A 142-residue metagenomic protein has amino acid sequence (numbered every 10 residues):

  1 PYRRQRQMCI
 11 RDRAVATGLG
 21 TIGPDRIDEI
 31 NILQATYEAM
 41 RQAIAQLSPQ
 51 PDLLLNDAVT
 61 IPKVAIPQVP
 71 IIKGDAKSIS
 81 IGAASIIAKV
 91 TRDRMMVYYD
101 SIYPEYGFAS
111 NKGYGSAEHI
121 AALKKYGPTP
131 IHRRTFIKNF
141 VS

Functional and structural regions predicted by a protein language model:
P1-I10: Single conserved hydrophobic/aromatic residue that forms the stacking wall/gate of nucleotide- or nucleobase-binding
A16-G18, D52-L54, P67-P70, S85 (+2 more regions): Structural motif
T17-G18, L47-L53, D93-V97: Short, structured loop/turn "capping" segments at alpha-beta junctions
T17-Q42, K124-S142: C-terminal domain-closing interface element
N31-E38, P49-S78: Catalytic beta-strand/loop module used to bind and position nucleotide/cofactor moieties in cofactor-attachment
A35, A39-L47, A84-T91: Stable alpha-helical structural segments in soluble proteins, enriched in small hydrophobic residues
P62, G74-S142: Oxyanion/phosphate-interacting regions
